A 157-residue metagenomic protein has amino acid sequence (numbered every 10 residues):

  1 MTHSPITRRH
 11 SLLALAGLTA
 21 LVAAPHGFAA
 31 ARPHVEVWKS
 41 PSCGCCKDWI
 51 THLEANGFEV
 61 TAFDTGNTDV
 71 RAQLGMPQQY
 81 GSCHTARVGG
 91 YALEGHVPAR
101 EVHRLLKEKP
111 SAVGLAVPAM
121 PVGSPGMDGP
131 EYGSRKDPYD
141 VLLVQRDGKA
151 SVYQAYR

Functional and structural regions predicted by a protein language model:
T2-T19: N-terminal secretory signal peptides and thylakoid transit peptides that target proteins across membranes
A29-A31: Boundary at the C-terminal end of the N-terminal hydrophobic targeting segment
P33-D48: Local sequence-structure signature of Cys/Sec-based thiol-disulfide redox active-site neighborhoods
S42, W49, G66, P98-V102: Stable alpha-helical elements in mature extracytoplasmic
V60-V70, Y80, V88: Thiol-based oxidoreductase modules, predominantly thioredoxin-like and allied folds used for disulfide exchange
M76-R157: Thiol/selenol-based redox catalytic cores and closely related redox-interacting motifs
